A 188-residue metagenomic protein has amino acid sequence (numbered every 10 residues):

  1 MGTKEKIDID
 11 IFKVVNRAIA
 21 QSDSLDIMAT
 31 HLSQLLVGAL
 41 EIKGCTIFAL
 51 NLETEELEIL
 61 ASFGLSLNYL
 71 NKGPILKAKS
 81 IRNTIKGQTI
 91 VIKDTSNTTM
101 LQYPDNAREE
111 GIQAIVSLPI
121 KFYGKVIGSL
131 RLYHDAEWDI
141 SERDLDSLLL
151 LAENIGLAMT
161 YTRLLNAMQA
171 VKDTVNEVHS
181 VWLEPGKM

Functional and structural regions predicted by a protein language model:
M1-I27, A167-P185: Signal-transmission linkers at sensory-effector interfaces
S33-V37, K43-N51: Short, hydrophobic-rich beta-strand element in sensory/regulatory alpha-beta domains
T46-L70: GAF sensory/regulatory domain recognition with acknowledged cross-activation on helical regulatory dimers
L67, K93-A114, H134: Signal-transducing coupling segments at domain and membrane junctions
L67-I90, Y103: Acidic/proline- and glycine-rich, intrinsically disordered low-complexity segments that serve as regulatory linkers
Q113-K121: A short, aliphatic-rich beta-strand micro-motif
S129-W138: Short beta-strand-to-loop transition segments that serve as allosteric relay/switch motifs in sensory/regulatory domains
L149-L157: Allosteric cytosolic regulatory segments
